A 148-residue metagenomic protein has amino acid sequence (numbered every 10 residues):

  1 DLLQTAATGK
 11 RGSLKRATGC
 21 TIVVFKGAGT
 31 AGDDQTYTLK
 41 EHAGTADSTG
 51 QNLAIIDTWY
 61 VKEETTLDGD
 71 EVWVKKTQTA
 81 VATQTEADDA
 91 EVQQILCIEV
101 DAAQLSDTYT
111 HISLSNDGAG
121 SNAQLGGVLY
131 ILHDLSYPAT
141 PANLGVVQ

Functional and structural regions predicted by a protein language model:
D1-Q148: Surface-exposed, low-hydrophobicity beta-strand/loop segments enriched in small/polar/acidic residues
